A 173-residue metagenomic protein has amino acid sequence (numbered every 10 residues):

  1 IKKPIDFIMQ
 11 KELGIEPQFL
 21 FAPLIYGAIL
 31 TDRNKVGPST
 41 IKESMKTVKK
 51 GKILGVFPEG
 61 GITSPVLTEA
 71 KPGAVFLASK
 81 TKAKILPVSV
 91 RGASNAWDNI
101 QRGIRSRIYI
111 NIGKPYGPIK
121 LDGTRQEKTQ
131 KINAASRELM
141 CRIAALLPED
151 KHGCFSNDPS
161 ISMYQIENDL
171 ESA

Functional and structural regions predicted by a protein language model:
I1-V36, E43: Catalytic core of membrane glycerolipid acyltransferases/transacylases, capturing the structured, soluble-facing
S39-A173: Non-catalytic C-terminal accessory region of glycerolipid acyltransferases and related lyso-lipid remodeling enzymes
